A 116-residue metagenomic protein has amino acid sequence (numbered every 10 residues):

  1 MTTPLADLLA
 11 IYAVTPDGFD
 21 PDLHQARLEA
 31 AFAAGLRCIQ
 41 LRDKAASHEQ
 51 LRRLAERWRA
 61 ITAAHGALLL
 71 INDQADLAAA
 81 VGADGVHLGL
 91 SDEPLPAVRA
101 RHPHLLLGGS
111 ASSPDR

Functional and structural regions predicted by a protein language model:
M1-L95, A100-D115: Conserved N-terminal beta1-alpha1 strand-loop-helix module at the mouth
